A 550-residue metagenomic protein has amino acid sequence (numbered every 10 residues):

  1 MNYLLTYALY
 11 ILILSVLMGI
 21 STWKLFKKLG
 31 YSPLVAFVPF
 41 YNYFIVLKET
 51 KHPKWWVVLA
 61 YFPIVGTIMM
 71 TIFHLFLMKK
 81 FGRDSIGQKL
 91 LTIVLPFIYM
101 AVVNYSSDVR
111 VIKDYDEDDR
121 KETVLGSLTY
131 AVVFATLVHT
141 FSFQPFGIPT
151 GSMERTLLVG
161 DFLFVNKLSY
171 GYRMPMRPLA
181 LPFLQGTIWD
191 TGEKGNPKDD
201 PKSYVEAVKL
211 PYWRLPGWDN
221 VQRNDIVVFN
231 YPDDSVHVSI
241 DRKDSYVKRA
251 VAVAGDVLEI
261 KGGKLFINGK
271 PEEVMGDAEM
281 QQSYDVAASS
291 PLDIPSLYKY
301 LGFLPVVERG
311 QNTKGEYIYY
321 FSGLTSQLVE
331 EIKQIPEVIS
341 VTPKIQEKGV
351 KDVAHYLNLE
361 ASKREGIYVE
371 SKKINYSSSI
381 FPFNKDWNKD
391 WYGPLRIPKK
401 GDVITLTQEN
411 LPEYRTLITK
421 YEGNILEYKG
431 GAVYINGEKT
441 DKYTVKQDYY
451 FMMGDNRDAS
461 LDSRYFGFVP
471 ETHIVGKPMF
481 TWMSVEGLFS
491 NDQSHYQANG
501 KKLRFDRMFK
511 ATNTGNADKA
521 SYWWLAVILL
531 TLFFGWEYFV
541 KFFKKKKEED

Functional and structural regions predicted by a protein language model:
M1-L9: Feature marks short, highly hydrophobic, charge-poor N-terminal signal-anchor/signal peptide-like helices that anchor
N2, M18, L59-A60, A252 (+1 more regions): N-terminal low-hydrophobic presequence detector
L9-Y10, L17-M18, L125-T129: Short, flexible segments with low predicted structural confidence
L12-I112, S142: Membrane-cytosol interface at the C-terminal ends of transmembrane alpha helices in small multi-pass membrane proteins
D114-D550: Extended hydrophobic leader/signal-anchor segments used for secretion and membrane insertion
